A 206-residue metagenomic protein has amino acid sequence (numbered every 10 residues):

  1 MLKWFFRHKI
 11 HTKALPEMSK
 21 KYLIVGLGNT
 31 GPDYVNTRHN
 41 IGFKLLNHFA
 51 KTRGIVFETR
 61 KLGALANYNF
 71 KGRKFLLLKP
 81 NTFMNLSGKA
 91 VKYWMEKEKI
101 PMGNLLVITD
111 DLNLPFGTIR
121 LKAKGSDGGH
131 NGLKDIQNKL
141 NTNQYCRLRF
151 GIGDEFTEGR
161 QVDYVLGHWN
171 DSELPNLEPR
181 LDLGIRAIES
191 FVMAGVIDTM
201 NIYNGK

Functional and structural regions predicted by a protein language model:
L2-A123, K134-L148, E155-R160, G167 (+1 more regions): Nucleotide and nucleotide-moiety/phosphate-recognizing core
S126: Short glycine/threonine-rich catalytic loop with a Thr-x-Gly-x-Asp
G129-G132: Hydrophobic alpha-helical segments within soluble ligand-binding/sensing domains
